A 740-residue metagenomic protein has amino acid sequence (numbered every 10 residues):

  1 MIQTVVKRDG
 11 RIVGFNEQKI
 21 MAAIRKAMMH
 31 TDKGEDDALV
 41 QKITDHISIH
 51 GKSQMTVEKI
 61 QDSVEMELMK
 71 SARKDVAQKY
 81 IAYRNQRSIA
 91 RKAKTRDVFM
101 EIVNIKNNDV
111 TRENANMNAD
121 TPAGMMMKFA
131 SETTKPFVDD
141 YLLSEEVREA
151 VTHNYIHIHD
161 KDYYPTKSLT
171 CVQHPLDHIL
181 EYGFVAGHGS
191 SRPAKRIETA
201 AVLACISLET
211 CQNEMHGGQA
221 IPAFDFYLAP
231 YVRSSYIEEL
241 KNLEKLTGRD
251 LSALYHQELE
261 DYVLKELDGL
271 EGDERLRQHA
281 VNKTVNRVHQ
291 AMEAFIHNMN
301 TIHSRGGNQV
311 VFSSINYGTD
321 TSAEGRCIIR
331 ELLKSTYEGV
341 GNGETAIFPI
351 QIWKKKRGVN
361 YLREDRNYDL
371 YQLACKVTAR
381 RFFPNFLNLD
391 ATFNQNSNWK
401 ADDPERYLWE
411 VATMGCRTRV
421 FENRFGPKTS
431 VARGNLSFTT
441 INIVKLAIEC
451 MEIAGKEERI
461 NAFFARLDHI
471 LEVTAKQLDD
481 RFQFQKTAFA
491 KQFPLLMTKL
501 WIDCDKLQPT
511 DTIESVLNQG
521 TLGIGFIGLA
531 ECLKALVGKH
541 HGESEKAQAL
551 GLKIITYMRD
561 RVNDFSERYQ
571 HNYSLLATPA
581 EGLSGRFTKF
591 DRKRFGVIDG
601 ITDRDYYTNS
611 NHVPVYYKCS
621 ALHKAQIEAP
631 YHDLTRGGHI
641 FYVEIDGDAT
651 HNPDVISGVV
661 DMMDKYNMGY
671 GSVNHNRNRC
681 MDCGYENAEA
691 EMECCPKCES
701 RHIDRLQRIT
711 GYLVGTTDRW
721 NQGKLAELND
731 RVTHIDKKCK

Functional and structural regions predicted by a protein language model:
M1-I105, D109, A726-V732: Charged, amphipathic alpha-helical regulatory modules used for macromolecular assembly or allosteric control
N16, Y685, G711-Y712: Conformational switch/transducer regions in large eukaryotic molecular machines and scaffolds
I89-A90, R96-N518, K539-H540, S544-D704: Conserved catalytic cores of very large enzyme subunits
N286-Q290, I296, A535, N721-L728: Metallocofactor- and cofactor-centric catalytic cores in central/energy metabolism, strongly enriched
L522-A535, T556: Contiguous, well-ordered alpha-helical segments that form the cores/surfaces of helical PPI scaffolds
M692, P696-K740: Long insertion/accessory domains within large nucleic-acid-processing enzymes
